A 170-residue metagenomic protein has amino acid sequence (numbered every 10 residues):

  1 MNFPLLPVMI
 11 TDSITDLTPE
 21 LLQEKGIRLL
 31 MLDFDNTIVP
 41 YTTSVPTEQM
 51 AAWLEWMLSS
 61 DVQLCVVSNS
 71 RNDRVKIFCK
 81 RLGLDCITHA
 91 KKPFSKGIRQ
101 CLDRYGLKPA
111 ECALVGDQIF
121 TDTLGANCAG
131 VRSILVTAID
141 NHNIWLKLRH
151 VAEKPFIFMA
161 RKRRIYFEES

Functional and structural regions predicted by a protein language model:
N2-L32, V39, T43-S44, E48-L114 (+1 more regions): Asp-based, Mg2+/Mn2+-dependent phosphohydrolase catalytic module
